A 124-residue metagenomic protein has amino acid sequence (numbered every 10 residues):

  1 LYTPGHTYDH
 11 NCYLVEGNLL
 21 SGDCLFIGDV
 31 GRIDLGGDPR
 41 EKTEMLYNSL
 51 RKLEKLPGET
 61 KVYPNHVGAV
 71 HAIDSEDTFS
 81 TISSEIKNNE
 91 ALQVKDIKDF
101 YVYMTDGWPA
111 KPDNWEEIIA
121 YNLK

Functional and structural regions predicted by a protein language model:
L1-P64: Catalytic core of the metallo-beta-lactamase
Y47-K61, N65-K124: Accessory terminal helices/loops
